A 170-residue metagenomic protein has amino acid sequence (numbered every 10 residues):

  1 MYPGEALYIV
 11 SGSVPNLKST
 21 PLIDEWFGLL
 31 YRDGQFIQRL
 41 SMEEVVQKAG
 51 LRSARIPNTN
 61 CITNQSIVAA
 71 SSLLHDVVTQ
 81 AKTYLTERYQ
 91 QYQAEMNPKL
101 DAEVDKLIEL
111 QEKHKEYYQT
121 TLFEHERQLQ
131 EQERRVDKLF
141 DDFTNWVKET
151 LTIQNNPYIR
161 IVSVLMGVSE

Functional and structural regions predicted by a protein language model:
M1-E170: Charged, non-catalytic accessory extensions
